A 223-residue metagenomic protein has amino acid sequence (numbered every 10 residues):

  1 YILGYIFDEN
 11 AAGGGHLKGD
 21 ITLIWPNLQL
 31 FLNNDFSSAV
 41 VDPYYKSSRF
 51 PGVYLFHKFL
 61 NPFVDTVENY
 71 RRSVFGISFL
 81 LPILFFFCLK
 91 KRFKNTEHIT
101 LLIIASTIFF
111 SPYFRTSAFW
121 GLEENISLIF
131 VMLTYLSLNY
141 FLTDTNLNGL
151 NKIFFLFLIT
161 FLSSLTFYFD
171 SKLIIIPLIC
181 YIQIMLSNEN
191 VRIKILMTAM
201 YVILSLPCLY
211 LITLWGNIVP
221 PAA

Functional and structural regions predicted by a protein language model:
G4, I193-A223: Membrane-lumen/periplasm interface segments of specific transmembrane helices in polyprenyl phosphate-linked
E9-G19, N34-K58, V67-R71: Membrane-proximal lumenal/periplasmic loop motifs of glycosylation machinery
S47, P51-L55, F63-I83, L102 (+1 more regions): Loop-to-helix entry region of an early transmembrane alpha helix in multi-pass inner-membrane enzymes
R72-K94, L133, S137: Transmembrane-helix motifs of polytopic, lipid-linked glycan transferases
F85-F110, L128-I129, N148: Transmembrane-helix signature of polytopic, membrane-embedded enzymes that assemble or transfer cell-envelope glycans
A105, F154-D170, P177-I182, V202-P207: Membrane-interface alpha helices of multi-pass inner-membrane proteins
T116-I126: Short acidic/glycine- and proline-prone juxtamembrane loop motifs at membrane-interface regions of multi-pass membrane
I126-N146, F155-S163, P177-Y181: Specific aromatic-rich, kink-prone transmembrane helix
